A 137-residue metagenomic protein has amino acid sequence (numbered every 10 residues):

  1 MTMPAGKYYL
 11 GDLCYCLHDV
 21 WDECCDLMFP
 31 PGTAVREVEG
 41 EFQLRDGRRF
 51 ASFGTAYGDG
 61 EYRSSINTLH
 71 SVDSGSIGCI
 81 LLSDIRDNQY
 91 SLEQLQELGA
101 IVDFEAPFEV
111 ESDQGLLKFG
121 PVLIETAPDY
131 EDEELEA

Functional and structural regions predicted by a protein language model:
M1-A137: Intrinsically disordered, low-complexity acidic regions enriched in Pro/Ser/Thr
